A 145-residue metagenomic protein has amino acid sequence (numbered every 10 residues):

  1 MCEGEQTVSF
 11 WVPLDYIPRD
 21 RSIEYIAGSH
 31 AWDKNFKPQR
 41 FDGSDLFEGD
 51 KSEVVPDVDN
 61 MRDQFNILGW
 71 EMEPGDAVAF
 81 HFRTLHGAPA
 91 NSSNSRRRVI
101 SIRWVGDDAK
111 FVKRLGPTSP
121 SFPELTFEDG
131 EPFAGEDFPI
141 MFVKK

Functional and structural regions predicted by a protein language model:
M1, L68, A90: Short, flexible, glycine/charge-rich loop motifs used to bind or transfer phosphoryl groups or to couple energy/partner
M1, M61-D63, S93: Sterically constrained small-residue positions within well-ordered secondary structures of folded domains
M1-P18, E71-P74, A79, R103-D108: Short, conserved beta-strand element in jelly-roll/cupin
G4, G28-A31, G75, A90 (+1 more regions): Short capping/connector residues at structural and topological boundaries
T7, P13-P18, S44-E53, D59-Q64 (+2 more regions): Low-complexity, flexible helical/coil segments
V8, R21, R98: Change "...and in nucleic-acid phosphodiester-cleaving endonucleases..." to "...and in nucleic-acid processing enzymes
P18-L85: Double-stranded beta-helix
P38-F41, A77-A79, R83-K145: Non-heme Fe(II)/2-oxoglutarate
